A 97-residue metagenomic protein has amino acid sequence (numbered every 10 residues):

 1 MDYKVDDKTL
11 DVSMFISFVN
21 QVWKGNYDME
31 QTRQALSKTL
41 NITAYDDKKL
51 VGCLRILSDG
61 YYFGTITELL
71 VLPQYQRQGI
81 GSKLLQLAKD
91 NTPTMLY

Functional and structural regions predicted by a protein language model:
M1-M29: Short amphipathic alpha-helix that is part of the acyltransferase structural core
Q34, T39-L54: Conserved beta-hairpin
S58-I66, Q76: A conserved beta-turn-beta hairpin within the catalytic core of GNAT-like acetyltransferases that forms part
L72: Residue-level recognition of the GNAT/N-acetyltransferase active site
Y75, G79-L84: Conserved acetyl-CoA pyrophosphate-binding loop and the N-cap/start of the following alpha-helix in GNAT-like
L85, N91-Y97: Conserved GNAT acetyl-CoA-binding A-motif
